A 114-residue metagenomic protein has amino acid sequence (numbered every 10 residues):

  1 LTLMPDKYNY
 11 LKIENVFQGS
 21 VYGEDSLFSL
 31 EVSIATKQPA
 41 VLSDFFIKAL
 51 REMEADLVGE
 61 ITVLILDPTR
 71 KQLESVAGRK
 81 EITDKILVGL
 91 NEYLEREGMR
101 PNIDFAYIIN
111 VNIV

Functional and structural regions predicted by a protein language model:
L1-V114: Flexible, low-complexity charged segments
